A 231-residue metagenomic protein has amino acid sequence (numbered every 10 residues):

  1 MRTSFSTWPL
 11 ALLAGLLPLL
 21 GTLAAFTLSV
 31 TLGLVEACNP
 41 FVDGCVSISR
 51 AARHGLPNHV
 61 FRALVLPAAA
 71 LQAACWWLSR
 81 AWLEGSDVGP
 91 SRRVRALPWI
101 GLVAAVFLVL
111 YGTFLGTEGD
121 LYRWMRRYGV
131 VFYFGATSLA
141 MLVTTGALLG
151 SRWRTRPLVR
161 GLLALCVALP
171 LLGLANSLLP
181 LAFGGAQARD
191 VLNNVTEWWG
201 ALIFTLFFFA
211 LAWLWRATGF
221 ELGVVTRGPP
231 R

Functional and structural regions predicted by a protein language model:
R2-L20, T155-A164, L211: Alpha-helical transmembrane segments and their helix-start/interface "positive-inside/aromatic belt" motifs in integral
P18-C38: Alpha-helical transmembrane segments of multi-pass membrane proteins
S47-A69: Interfacial helix-start motif at the membrane-water boundary
F61-A74, Y133-G146, G200-W215: Hydrophobic cores of alpha-helical transmembrane segments in multi-pass inner/ER membrane proteins, independent
A74-G101, P230-R231: Cytoplasmic juxtamembrane regions at transmembrane-helix boundaries
R92-F107, R160-L171: Transmembrane alpha-helical segments of multi-pass membrane proteins
A104-T155: Membrane-proximal helix-loop-helix units in multi-pass membrane proteins
T144-R231: Terminal transmembrane helical module of multi-pass membrane proteins
